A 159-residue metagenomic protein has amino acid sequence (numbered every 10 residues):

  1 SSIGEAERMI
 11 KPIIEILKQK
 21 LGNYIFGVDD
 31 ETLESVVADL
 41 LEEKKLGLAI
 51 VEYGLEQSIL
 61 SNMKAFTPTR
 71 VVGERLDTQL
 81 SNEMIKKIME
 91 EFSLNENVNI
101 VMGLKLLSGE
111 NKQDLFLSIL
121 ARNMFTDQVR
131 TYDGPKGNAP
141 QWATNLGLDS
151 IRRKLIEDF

Functional and structural regions predicted by a protein language model:
S1-I3: Short beta-strand-to-loop capping motifs
E5-F159: Short alpha-helical segments enriched in small residues
